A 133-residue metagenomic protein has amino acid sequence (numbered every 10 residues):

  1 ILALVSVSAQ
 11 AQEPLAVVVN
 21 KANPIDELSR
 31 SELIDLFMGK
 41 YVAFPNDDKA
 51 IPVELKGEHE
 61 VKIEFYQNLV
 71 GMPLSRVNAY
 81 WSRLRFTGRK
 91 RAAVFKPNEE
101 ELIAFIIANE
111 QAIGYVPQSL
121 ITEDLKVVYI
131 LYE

Functional and structural regions predicted by a protein language model:
S6-S8: N-terminal signal peptide c-region/cleavage motif recognized by signal peptidases
A11-E133: Flexible loop/hinge segments at secondary-structure junctions
